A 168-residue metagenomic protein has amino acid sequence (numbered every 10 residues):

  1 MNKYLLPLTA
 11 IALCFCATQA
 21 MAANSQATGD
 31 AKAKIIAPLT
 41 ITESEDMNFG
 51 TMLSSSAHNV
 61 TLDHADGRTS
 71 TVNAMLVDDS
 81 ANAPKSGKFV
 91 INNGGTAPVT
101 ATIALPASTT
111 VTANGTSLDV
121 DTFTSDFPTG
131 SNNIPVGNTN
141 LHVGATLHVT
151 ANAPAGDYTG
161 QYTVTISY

Functional and structural regions predicted by a protein language model:
M1-L8: Bacterial N-terminal signal peptides that target proteins for export
T9-F15: Hydrophobic helical h-region of N-terminal Sec-dependent signal peptides in bacterial secretory/periplasmic proteins
A17-Q19: N-terminal signal peptide c-region/cleavage motif recognized by signal peptidases
M21-I103, N133-Y168: N-terminal small/polar-rich segments of proteins
V99, I103-T129: Surface-exposed binding patches on compact interaction domains or structured appendages
